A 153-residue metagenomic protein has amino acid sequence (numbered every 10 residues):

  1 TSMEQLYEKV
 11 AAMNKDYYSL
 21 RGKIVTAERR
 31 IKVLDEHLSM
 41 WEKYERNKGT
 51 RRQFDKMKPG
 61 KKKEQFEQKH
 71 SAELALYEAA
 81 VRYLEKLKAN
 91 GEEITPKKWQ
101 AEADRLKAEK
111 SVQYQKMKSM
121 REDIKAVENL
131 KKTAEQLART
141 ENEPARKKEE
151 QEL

Functional and structural regions predicted by a protein language model:
T1-L153: Extended intrinsically disordered terminal tails
